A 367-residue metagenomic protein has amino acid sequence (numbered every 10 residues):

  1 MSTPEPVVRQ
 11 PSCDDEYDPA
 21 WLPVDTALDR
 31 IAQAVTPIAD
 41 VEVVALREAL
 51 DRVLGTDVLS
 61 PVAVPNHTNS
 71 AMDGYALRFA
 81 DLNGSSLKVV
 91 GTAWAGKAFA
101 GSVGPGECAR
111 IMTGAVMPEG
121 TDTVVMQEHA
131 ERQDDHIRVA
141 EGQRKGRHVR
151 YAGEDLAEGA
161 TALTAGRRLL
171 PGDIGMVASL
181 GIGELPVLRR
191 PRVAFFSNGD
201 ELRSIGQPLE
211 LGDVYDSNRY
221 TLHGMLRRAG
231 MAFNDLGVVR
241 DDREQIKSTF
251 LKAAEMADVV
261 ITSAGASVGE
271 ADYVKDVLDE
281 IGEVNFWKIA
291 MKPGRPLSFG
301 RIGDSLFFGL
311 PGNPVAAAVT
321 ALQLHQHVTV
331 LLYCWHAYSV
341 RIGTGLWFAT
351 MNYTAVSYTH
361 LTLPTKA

Functional and structural regions predicted by a protein language model:
M1-G84, W335-N352: Short, low-complexity N-terminal leaders and the immediately following helix N-cap/first helix
S2-D25, A76-D235: Short, glycine/charged-enriched hinge/interface segments at domain edges or termini
S2-P4, Y17, P186-L310, P314-A317: Helix-rich terminal scaffold detector
A49-A63, A98-R110, A157, F299-G300 (+1 more regions): Short, hydrophobic/aliphatic alpha-helical segments
L59-A63, R147-V149, A178-E184, Y333 (+1 more regions): Glycine-rich, charged/polar anion/phosphate-binding loops that engage phosphate groups from diverse ligands
P65-T68, Y151-A152, K288: Short Gly/Pro-enriched turn/cap motifs at secondary-structure boundaries
L324-W335: A charged, well-structured terminal subsegment
T359-T365: Conserved small/polar residues in nucleotide/adenosyl-binding loops
